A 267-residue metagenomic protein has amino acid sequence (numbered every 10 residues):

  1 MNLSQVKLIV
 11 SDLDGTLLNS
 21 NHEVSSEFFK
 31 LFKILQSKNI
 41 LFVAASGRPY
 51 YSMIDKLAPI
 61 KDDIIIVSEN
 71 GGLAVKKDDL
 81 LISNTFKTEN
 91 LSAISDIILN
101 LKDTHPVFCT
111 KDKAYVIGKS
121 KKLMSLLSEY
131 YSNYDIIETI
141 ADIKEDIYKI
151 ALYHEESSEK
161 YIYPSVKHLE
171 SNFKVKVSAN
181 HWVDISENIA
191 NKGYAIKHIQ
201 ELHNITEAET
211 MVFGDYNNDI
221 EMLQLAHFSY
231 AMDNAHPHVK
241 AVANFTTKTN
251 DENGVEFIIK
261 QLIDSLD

Functional and structural regions predicted by a protein language model:
L3-L8, S25, D184-D267: Mg2+-dependent phosphoryl-transfer enzymes with acidic/Ser/Thr/Gly-rich catalytic loops
Q5-N21: Asp-based phosphoryl-transfer active-site loop
L13, R48, G71, D215-Y216: Active-site metal-binding loops of divalent metal-dependent hydrolases
N21-L123: Active-site phosphate-binding/coordination module
H22-K38, S83-N90, S132-Y134, I189-E201 (+2 more regions): Short, acidic loop-to-helix structural element flanking the phosphoryl-transfer center in phosphate-processing enzymes
N39-V43, D62-I64, Y148-K149, A208-E209 (+1 more regions): Short active-site oxyanion
P59-D62, N70, L169-S171, L225-A226 (+1 more regions): Short, structured coil segments at secondary-structure junctions
K102-F213, N217-M222, N234: Conserved acidic, metal-coordinating active-site core of Asp-based, Mg2+-dependent phosphoryl-transfer enzymes
